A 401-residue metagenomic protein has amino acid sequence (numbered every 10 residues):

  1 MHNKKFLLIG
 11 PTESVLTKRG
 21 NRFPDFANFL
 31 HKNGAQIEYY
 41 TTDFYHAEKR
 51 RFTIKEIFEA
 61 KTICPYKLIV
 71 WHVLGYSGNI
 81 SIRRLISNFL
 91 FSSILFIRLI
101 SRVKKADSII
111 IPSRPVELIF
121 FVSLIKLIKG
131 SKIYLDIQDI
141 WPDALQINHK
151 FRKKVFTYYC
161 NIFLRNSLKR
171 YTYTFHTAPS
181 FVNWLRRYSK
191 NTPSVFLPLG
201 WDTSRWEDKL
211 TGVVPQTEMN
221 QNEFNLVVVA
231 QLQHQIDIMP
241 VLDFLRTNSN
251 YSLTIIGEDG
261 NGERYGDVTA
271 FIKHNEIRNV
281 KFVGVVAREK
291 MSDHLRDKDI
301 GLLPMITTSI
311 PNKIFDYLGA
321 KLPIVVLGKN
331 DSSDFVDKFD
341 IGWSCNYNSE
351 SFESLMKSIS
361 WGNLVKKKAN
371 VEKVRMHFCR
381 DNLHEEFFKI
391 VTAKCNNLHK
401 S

Functional and structural regions predicted by a protein language model:
M1-Y66, D243-R246, T392, H399: N-terminal subdomain of nucleotide-sugar transferases
L7, F175, T217-I236, L242-R246 (+1 more regions): Conserved donor-binding/catalytic core segment of Leloir-type glycosyltransferases
D25-F26, S93, I97-I100, K104 (+3 more regions): Membrane-proximal helix-turn-helix segments that form the acceptor-binding/catalytic region of lipid-linked
H46, V229, S252-V268, G284: Glycosyltransferase donor-sugar binding loop
T172, I277, D293-S309, L322: Acidic donor-binding loop of glycosyltransferase active sites
S180, G200: Carbohydrate-associated surface elements
R264-Y265, I277-A287, H294: Active-site donor-binding acidic/aromatic loop of nucleotide-activated sugar and phosphosugar transferases involved
S349-S354, W361-A393: A charged, aromatic-enriched C-terminal amphipathic alpha-helix characteristic of glycosyltransferases across folds
